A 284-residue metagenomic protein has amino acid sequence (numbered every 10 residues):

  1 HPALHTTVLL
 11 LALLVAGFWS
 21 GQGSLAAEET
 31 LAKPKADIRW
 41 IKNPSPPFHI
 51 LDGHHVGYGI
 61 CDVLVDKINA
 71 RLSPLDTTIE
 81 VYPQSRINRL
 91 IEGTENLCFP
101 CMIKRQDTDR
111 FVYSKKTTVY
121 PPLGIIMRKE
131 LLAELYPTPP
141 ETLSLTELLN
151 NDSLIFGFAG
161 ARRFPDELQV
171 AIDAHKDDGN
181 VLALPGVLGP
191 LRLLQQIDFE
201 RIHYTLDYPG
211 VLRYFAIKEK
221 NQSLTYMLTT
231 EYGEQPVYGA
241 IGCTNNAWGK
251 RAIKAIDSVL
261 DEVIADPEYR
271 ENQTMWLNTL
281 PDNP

Functional and structural regions predicted by a protein language model:
V8-F18: Bacterial N-terminal signal peptides
E28-F111, G186: Extracytoplasmic small-molecule ligand-binding "clamshell" domains of the periplasmic binding protein/Venus flytrap
P34-L51, P140-D166: Short loop->beta-strand "edge-of-pocket" segments that line small-molecule binding or catalytic clefts across diverse
K42-P46, Y120-L123, K220-D257, P281-N283: Periplasmic-binding protein-like
D62-L72, K129-T142, N150-N151, Y238-M275: Extended ligand-binding regions for polar small-molecule ligands
V65-P74, L149-V187, A216-Q222, T274-T279: Ligand-binding cleft/hinge of the Venus flytrap
A70-R71, E80, S85-L97, L149 (+2 more regions): Short helices/loops that flank or line small-molecule/ion binding pockets
I79-N150, A161, L228-E234: Acidic, polar ligand-binding/catalytic clefts
